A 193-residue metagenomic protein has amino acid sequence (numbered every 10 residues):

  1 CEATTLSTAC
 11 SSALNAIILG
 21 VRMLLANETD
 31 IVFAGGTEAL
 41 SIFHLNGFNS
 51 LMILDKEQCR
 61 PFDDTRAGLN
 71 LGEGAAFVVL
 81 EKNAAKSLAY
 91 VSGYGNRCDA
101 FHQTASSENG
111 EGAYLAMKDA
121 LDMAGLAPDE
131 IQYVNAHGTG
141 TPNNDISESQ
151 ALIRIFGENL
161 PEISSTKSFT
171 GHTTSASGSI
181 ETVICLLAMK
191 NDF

Functional and structural regions predicted by a protein language model:
A3-G36, L71-A85, T173-F193: Active-site-proximal alpha-helical scaffold in enzymes
A3-T5, V91, I163: Conserved beta-strand scaffold positions in the cores of enzyme catalytic domains, especially in NTP/NDP-utilizing
A13, G20, F48, V79 (+4 more regions): Conserved small-residue
M23-N27, L51, K82-K86, Y94 (+3 more regions): Change "in soluble alpha/beta enzymes" to "in soluble alpha/beta proteins
E28-S50, D55-C59, D63-R66, Y94-E108 (+2 more regions): Acyl-CoA/ACP chain-elongation machinery
L54, Q58-A124, Y133: Condensing-enzyme catalytic core mediating Claisen C-C bond formation in acyl metabolism
E108-V134, G138-E158: A glycine- and small/hydrophobic-rich beta-loop-beta segment that serves as a flexible "lid/hinge" or phosphate-binding
